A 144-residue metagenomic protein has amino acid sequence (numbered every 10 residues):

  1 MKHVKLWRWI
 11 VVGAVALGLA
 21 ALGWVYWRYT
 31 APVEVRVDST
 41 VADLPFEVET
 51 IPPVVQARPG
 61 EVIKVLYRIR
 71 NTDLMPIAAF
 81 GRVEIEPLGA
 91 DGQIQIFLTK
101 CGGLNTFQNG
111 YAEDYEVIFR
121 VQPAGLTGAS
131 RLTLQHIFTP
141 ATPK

Functional and structural regions predicted by a protein language model:
M1-E47: Membrane engagement elements in two modes
M1-H3, G89, N109: A general, composition-driven signal for non-globular sequence regions
K2-K5, K64, K100, K144: Context-gated lysine
T30-P32, G60-V62, A78, A112-D114 (+1 more regions): A general secondary-structure signal for short beta-strands and their flanking turns/coil in non-transmembrane regions
S39-L88: Extracytoplasmic/periplasmic/luminal assembly and interaction segments in envelope/secretory/respiratory proteins
V55-Q56, E61, T72, L98-A124: Intrinsically disordered, low-complexity Pro/Gly/Ser/Thr-rich segments with frequent PxxP/GP/PP motifs and embedded
V65-I69, V117, L134-H136: Buried hydrophobic-core signal for structured, non-transmembrane domains
P76-L98, N105, V121-K144: Terminal connector regions
